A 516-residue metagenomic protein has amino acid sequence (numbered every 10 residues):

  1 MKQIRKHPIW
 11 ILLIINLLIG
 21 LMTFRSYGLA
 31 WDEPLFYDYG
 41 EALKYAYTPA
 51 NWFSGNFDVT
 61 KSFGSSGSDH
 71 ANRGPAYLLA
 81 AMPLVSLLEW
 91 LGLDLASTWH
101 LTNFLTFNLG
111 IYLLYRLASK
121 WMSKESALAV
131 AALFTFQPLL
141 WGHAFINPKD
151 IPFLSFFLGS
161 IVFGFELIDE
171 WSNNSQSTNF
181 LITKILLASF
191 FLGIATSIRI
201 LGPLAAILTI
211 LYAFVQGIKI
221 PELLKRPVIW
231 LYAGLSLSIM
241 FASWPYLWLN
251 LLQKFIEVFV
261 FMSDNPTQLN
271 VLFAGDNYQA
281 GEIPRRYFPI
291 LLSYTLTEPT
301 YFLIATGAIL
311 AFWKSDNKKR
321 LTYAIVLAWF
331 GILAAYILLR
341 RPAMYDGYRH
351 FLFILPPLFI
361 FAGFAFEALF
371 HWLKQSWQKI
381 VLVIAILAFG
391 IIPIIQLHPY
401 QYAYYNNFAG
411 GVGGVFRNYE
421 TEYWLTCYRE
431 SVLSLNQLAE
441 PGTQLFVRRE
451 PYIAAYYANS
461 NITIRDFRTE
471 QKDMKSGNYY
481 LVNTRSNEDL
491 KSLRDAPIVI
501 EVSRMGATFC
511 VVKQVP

Functional and structural regions predicted by a protein language model:
R5-I11, L93, S97, L109 (+4 more regions): Transmembrane-helix signature of polytopic, membrane-embedded enzymes that assemble or transfer cell-envelope glycans
L21, S26, Y77, P245-M262 (+2 more regions): Catalytic lumenal/periplasmic loop and adjoining terminal transmembrane helix of membrane glycan-assembly enzymes
A46-P49, R73-L79, L91, I194 (+3 more regions): Transmembrane-lumen/periplasm boundary regions of multi-pass, lipid-linked membrane glycan transferases
A71, P75, L79, E89-L109 (+1 more regions): Loop-to-helix entry region of an early transmembrane alpha helix in multi-pass inner-membrane enzymes
L101-W121, G159, F163, F312: Transmembrane-helix motifs of polytopic, lipid-linked glycan transferases
V130-T135, G142, V162, L192 (+1 more regions): Short helix- or helix-capping micro-motifs that position conserved polar/aromatic residues at function-defining sites
D150-L154, A195-I200, L204, L291-A305 (+2 more regions): Hydrophobic/aromatic-rich transmembrane helices and adjacent perimembrane loops
S160-I185: Membrane-interface transmembrane helices that cradle and orient dolichyl/undecaprenyl
